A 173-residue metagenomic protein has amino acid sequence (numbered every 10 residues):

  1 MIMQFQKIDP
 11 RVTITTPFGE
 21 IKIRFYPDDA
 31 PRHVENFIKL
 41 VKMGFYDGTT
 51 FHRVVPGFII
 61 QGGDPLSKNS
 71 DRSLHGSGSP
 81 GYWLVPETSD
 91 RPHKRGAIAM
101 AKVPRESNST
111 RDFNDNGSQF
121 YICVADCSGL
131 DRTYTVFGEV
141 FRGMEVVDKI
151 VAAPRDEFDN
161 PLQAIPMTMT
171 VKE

Functional and structural regions predicted by a protein language model:
M1-E173: Cyclophilin-like peptidyl-prolyl cis-trans isomerases
